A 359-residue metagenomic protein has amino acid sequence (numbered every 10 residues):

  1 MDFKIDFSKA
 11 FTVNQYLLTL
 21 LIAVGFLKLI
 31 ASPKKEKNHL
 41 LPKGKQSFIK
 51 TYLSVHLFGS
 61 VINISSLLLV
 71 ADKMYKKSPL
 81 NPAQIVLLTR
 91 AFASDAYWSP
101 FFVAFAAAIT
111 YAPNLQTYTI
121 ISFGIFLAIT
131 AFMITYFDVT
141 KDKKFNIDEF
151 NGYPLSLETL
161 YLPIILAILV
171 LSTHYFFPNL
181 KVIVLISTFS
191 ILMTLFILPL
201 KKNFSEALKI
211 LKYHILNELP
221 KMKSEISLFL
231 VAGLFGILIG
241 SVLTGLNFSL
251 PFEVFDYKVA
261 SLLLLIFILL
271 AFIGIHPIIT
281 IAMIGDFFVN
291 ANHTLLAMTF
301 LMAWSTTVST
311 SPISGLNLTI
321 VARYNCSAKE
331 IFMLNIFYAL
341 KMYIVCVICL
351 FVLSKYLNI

Functional and structural regions predicted by a protein language model:
M1-Q15, T135-G240, N358-I359: Hydrophobic transmembrane alpha-helices of multi-pass small-molecule transporters
D2-M74, L208-F288: Membrane-embedded alpha-helical segments and adjacent helix-loop junctions characteristic of multi-pass solute
S8-L21, L53, Y118-A131, P178-M193 (+2 more regions): Alpha-helical transmembrane segments
L18-K28, Y75-K77, L127-F137, F189-L200 (+2 more regions): Alpha-helical transmembrane segments and their membrane-interface exit regions
S54-I62, L88-W98, F272, A303-S309: Helix-loop-helix module between adjacent transmembrane segments
L69-P82, A106-T117, D256-S314, A322-Y324: Membrane-interfacial helix-loop connectors
S78-P163, S172, L318-C349: Membrane-core helix-loop-helix motifs of multi-pass transport proteins
L350-I359: Juxtamembrane boundary at the C-terminal end of a transmembrane helix
